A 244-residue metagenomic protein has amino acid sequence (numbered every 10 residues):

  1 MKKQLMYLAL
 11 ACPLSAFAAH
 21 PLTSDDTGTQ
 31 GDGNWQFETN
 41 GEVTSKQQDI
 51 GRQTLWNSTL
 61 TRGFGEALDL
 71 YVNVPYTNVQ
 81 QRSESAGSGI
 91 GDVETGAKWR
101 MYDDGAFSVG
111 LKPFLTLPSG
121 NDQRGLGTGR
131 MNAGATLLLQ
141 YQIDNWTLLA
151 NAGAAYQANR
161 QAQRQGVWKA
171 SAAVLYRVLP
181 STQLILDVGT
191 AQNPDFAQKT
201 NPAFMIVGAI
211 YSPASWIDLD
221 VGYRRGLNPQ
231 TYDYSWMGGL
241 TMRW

Functional and structural regions predicted by a protein language model:
M1-L22: Cleavable N-terminal export/targeting peptides
A18-W244: Transmembrane beta-barrel domains of Gram-negative outer membranes and organellar outer membranes
